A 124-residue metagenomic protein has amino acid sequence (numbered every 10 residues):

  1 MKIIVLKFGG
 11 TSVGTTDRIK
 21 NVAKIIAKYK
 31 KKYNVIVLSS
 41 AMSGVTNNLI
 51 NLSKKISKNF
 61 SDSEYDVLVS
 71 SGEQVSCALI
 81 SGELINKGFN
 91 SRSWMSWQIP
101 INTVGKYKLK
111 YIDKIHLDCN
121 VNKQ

Functional and structural regions predicted by a protein language model:
M1-Q124: Nucleotide/pyrophosphate-binding catalytic subdomain
